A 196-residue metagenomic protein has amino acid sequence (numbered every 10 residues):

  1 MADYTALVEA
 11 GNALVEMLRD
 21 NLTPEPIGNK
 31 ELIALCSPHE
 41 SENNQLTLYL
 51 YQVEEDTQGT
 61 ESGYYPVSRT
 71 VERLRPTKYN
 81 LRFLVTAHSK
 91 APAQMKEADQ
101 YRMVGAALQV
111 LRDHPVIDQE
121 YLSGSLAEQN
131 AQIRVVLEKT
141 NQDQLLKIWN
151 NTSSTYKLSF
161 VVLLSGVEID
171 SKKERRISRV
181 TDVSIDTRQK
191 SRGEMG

Functional and structural regions predicted by a protein language model:
M1-Y65, G124-E128: Small/polar-rich, solvent-exposed N-terminal microdomains that initiate assembly or binding
A2, A87-M95, E168: A generic structural motif
Y51-K90: Active-site-adjacent structural patch at catalytic or cofactor/ligand-binding sites
T57-T60, Q109, K173: Long, contiguous binding/interaction regions
S62-V67, M95-G105, L122-L126: "Short basic amphipathic alpha-helical interaction patches in structured regions
V71-P76, Q109-L111, S178-G196: Short, cationic low-complexity segments
R75-K90, G105-A106, Y156-G166: Oligomerization/assembly interface segments of phage tail-like spikes and tubes
L111-I169: Acidic-leaning, charged glycine-interspersed low-complexity segments
